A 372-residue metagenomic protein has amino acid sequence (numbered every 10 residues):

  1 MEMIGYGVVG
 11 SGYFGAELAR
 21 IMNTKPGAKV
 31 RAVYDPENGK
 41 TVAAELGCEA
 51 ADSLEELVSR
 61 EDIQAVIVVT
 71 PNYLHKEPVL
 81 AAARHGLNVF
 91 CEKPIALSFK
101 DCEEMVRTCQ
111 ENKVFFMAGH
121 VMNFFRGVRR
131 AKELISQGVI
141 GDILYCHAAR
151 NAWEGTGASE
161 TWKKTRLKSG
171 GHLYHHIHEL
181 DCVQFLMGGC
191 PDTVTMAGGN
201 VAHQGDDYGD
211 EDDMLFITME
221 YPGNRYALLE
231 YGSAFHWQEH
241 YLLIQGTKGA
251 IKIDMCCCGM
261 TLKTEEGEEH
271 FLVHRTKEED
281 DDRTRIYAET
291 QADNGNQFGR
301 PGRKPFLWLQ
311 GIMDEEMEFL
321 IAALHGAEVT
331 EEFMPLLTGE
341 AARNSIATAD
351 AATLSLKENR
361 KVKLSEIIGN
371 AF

Functional and structural regions predicted by a protein language model:
M1-L46, I321: N-terminal Rossmann-like dinucleotide-binding module
L18, C48-T108: Beta-loop-alpha module in the N-terminal Rossmann-like domain of NAD(P)-dependent dehydrogenases, especially those
D52, C91, F116-A118, I253: Hydrophobic residues in well-ordered beta-strands that form the structural core
E104-V121, I140-C146: Rossmann-fold dehydrogenase core element
V114, G141-Y145, L354-F372: C-terminal capping/lid region of NAD(P)-dependent oxidoreductase domains
V121, K248-E340, A371-F372: C-terminal glycine/acidic-rich active-site capping loop/insertion
M122-G209, N359: Predominantly a Rossmann-like dinucleotide-binding segment in NAD(P)-dependent oxidoreductases
Y174, L180-G267, I312-A327, A349-D350 (+1 more regions): Contiguous beta-strand/loop segments that form the cofactor/metal-binding neighborhood of enzyme cores
